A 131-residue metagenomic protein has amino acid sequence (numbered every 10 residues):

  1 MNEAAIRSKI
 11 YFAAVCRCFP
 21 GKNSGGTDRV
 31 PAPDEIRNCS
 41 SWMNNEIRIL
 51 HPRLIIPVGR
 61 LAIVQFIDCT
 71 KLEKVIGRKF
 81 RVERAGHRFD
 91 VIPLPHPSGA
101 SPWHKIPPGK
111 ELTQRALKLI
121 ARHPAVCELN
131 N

Functional and structural regions predicted by a protein language model:
M1-R78, V82-N131: A polyanion-binding, active-site-adjacent surface
